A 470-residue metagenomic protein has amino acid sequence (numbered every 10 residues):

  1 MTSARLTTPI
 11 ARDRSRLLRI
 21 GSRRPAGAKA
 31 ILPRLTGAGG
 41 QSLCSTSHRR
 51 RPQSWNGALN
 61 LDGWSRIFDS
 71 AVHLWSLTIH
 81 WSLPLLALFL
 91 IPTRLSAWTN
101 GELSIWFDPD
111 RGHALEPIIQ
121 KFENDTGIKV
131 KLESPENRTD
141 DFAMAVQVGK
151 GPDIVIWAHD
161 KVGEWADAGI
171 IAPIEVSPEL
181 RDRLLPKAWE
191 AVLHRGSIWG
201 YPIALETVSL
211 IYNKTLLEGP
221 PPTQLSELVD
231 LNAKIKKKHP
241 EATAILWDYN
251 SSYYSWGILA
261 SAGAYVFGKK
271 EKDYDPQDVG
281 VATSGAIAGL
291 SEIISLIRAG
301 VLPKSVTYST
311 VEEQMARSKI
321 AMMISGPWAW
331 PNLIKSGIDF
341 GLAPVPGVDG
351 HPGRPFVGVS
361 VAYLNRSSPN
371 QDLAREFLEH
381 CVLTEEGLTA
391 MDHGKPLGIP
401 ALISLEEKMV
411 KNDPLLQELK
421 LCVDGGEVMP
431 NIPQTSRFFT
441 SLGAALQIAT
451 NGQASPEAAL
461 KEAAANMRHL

Functional and structural regions predicted by a protein language model:
P92-E164, I170, P178, D349 (+3 more regions): Conserved N-terminal structural module of periplasmic/extracytoplasmic solute-binding proteins
S134-F142, D160, S226, P303-A316: Short helix-initiation/N-cap motifs at beta->coil->alpha
P152-D153, R181-T215, T243-A244, H351-R354 (+1 more regions): A structural signal for short loop-to-beta-strand junctions that line the ligand-binding cleft of periplasmic/secreted
H159-V208, P220, L225-L231, L342-A343 (+2 more regions): Hinge/lid segment of periplasmic solute-binding proteins
V176-L184, Y265-A288, K335, G347-P355 (+1 more regions): Short, solvent-exposed loop/beta-turn-alpha elements that line the ligand-binding surface or hinge of extracytoplasmic
W199-I203, V208, V229-D278, I320: Extracytoplasmic/periplasmic solute-binding protein
N232, D275-S305: Glycine-centered hinge/linker elements that transmit conformational signals in sensory and ligand-binding systems
W328-D339, V348-A444: C-terminal lobe and pocket-closing loops of periplasmic/extracytoplasmic Venus-flytrap solute-binding proteins
